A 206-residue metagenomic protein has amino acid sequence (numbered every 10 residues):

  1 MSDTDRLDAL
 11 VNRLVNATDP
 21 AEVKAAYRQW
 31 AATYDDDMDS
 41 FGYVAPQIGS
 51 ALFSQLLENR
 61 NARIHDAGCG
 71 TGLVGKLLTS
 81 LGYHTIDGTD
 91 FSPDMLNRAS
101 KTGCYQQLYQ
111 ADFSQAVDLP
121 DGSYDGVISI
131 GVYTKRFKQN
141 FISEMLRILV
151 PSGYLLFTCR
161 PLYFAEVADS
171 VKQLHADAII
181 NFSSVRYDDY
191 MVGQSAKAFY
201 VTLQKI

Functional and structural regions predicted by a protein language model:
M1-P20: N-terminal auxiliary segments of SAM/dcSAM-dependent transferases
D35-S50: Conserved SAM-binding loop and adjacent beta-strand
H65-A116: Class I SAM-dependent methyltransferase SAM/SAH-binding core
V117-V127: A short acidic, Gly/Pro-enriched loop at the edge of an enzyme's catalytic core that lines a small-molecule cofactor
G126-Q139: A short SAM/SAH-binding and catalytic strip from SAM-dependent methyltransferases
S152-P161: Conserved beta-strand signature within the Rossmann-like core of class I S-adenosyl-L-methionine
A168-Y187: Conserved Class I S-adenosyl-L-methionine
M191-I206: Core SAM-dependent methyltransferase catalytic element
